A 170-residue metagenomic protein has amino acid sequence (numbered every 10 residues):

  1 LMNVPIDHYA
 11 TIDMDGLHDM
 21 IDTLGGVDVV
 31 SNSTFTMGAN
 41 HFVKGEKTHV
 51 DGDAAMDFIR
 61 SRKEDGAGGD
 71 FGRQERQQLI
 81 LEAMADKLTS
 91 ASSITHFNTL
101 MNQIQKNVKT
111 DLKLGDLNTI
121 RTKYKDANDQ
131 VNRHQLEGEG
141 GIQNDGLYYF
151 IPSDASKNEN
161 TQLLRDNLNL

Functional and structural regions predicted by a protein language model:
M2, D13-M20, A55, R76-I80 (+7 more regions): Stable alpha-helical elements in mature extracytoplasmic
N3-H8, V43-E46, K63-G72, D86-A91 (+2 more regions): Second-shell loop/turn segments in exported
N3-V4, D22-V29, R60, E64 (+5 more regions): Sec-exported extracytoplasmic/periplasmic mature domains
P5-D19, T23-N32, M37-F42, K106 (+1 more regions): Extracytoplasmic/periplasmic mature domains of Sec-exported, cell-envelope-associated bacterial proteins
H8-T11, D57-F58, N132-Q135: Structural recognition of the beta-strand scaffold that forms the well-ordered cores of secreted hydrolase catalytic
D15, V30, G38-F42, R76 (+7 more regions): Short, surface-exposed, charged/polar-biased interaction segments
H18-T95, T99: Flexible, polar/acidic helix-loop-strand segments at domain edges
V50, K109-L170: C-terminal solvent-exposed extensions
